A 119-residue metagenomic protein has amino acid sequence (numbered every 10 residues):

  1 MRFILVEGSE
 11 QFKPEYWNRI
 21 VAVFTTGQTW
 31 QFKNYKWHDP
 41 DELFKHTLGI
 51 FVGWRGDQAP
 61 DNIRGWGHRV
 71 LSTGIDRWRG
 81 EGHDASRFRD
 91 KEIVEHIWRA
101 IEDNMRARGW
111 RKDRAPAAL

Functional and structural regions predicted by a protein language model:
M1-L119: Extended amphipathic alpha-helical regions
